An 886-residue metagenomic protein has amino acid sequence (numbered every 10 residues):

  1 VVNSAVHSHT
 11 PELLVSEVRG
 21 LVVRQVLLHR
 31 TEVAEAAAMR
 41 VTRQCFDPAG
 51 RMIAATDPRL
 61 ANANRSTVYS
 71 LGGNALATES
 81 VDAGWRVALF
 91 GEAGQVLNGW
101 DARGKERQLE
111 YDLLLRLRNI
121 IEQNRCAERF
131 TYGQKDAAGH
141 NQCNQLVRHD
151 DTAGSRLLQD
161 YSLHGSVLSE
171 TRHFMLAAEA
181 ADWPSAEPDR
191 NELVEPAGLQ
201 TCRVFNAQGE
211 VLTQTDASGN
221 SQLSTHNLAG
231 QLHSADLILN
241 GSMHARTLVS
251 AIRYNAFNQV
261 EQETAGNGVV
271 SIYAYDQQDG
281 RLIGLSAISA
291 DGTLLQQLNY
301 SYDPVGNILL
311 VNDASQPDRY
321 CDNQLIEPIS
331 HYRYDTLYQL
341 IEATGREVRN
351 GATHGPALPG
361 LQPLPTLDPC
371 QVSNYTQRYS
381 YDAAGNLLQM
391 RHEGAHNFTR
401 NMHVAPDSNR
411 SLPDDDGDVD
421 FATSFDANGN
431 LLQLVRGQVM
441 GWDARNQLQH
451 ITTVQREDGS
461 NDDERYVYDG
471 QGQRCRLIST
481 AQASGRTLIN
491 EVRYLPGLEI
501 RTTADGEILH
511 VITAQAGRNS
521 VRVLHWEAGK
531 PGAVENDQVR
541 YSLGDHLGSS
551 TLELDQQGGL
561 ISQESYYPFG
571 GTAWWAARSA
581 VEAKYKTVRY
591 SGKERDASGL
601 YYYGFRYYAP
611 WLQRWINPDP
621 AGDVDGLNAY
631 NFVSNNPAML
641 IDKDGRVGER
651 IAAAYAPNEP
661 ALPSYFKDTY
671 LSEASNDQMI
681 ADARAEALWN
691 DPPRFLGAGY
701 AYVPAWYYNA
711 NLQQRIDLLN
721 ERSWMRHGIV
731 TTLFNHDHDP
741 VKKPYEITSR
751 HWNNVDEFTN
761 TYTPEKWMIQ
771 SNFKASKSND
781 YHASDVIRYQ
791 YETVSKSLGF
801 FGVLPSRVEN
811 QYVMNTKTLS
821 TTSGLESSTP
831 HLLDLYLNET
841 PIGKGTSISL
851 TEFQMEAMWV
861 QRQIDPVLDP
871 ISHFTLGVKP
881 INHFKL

Functional and structural regions predicted by a protein language model:
V1-T42, D47-A49, G198-Q200, A207-E210: Thioester-forming pentapeptide GCGEQ
S8, E32, L60-S70, T78 (+9 more regions): Acidic/glycine-rich beta-solenoid
L14-L21, L28, P48-A49, H173-F174 (+7 more regions): Glycine-rich, acidic and aromatic/proline-enriched surface loops and short helix-turn segments that act as binding
V41-A54, D160-Y161, I489-I512, L552-W574: Carboxylate/His-rich catalytic cores and anion/metal-binding grooves
G385, G429, R474, G548 (+4 more regions): Cysteine-centered, disulfide-bonded loop motifs in secreted/extracellular proteins
P531-G604, M639: A motif-centric feature for acidic-aromatic and gly/ser/thr-rich catalytic loops and repeats
G571-A576, R606-I616, L627-P660: Short, low-complexity export/processing leader segments characterized by acidic and small residues
D644-T763, M768-L886: Low-complexity, glycine/serine/proline-rich disordered segments that function as export/translocation leaders
